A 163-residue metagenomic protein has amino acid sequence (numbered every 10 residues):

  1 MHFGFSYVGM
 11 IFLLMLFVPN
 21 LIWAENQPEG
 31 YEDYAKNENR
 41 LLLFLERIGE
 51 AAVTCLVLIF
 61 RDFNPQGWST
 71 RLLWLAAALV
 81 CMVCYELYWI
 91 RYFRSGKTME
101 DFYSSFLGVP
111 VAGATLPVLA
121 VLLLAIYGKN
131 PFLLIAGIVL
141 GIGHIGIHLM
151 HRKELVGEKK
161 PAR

Functional and structural regions predicted by a protein language model:
M1-M10, L58-W74, L123-L134: Helix-coil boundary and interhelical linker segments in multi-pass alpha-helical membrane proteins
M15-N26, M82-F93, I145-M150: Transmembrane alpha-helical segments that form the membrane-embedded catalytic/substrate-channel core of multi-pass
L21-E38: Membrane-interface helix-loop junction between the first two transmembrane segments
G30, Y92-F102, H151-R163: A cytosolic-side transmembrane-helix exit/cap motif
Y34-G49, T98-P117: Juxtamembrane helix-loop boundaries in multi-pass membrane proteins
R47-R61, A78, M82, A112-L119: Core segments of transmembrane alpha-helices that mediate helix-helix packing or line hydrophobic substrate/ligand
L56-Q66, L87-S95: Membrane-helix exit/interface motif
V80-W89, Y103-K129, I135-H144: Hydrophobic alpha-helical membrane segments
